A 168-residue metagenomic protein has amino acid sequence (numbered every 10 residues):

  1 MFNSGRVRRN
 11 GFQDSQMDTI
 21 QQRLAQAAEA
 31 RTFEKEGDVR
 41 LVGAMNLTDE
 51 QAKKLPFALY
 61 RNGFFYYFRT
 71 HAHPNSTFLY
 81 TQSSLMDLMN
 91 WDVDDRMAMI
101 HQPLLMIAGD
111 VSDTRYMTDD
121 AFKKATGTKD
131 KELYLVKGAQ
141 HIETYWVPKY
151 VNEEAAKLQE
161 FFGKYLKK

Functional and structural regions predicted by a protein language model:
M1-F68: Alpha/beta-hydrolase-fold enzymes
R9, D14-S15, F78-R96, Q102: Active-site nucleophile elbow and catalytic-triad environment of alpha/beta-hydrolase enzymes
M89, A108-D119: Conserved alpha/beta-hydrolase "acid-adjacent" motif
M97-H101, K124-T128: Short, conserved loop/helix-junction motifs that constitute active-site signature segments in enzyme catalytic cores
I100, M106-A108: Short beta-strand/loop motif that positions the catalytic acidic residue of the alpha/beta-hydrolase fold
T126-I142: Catalytic histidine neighborhood in serine/cysteine hydrolases with alpha/beta-hydrolase-type architecture
A139-N152: Catalytic histidine-centered segment of alpha/beta-hydrolase-like enzymes
K157-K168: C-terminal alpha-helix
